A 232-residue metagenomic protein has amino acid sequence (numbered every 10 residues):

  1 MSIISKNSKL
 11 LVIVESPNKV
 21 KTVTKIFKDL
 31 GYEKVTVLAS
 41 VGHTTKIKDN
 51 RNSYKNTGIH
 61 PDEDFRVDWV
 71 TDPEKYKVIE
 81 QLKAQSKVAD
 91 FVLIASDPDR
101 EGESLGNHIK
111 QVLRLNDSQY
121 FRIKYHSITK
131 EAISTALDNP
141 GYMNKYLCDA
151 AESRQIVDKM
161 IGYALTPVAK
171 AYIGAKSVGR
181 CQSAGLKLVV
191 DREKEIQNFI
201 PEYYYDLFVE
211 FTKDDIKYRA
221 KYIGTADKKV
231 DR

Functional and structural regions predicted by a protein language model:
M1-Q155, I161-A164, I223-V230: Intrinsically disordered, low-complexity regulatory segments
D158-A226: Prokaryote-biased recognition of long, low-complexity C-terminal linker/tail segments that are poorly structured
